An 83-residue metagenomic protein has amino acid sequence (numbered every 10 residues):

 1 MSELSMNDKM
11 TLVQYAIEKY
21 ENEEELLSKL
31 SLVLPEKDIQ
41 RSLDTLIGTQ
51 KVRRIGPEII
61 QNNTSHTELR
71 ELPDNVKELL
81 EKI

Functional and structural regions predicted by a protein language model:
S2-S31: Short amphipathic alpha-helical interface segments
K19, E23, T49, L79-K82: Surface-exposed polar/charged interaction patches
V33-G48: Short amphipathic alpha-helical interaction segments
I47-E58: A short, conserved structural fragment
E58-I59, K82: Generic short N-terminal amphipathic or hydrophobic helices
H66-I83: Short, amphipathic alpha-helical interaction segments positioned at domain boundaries
